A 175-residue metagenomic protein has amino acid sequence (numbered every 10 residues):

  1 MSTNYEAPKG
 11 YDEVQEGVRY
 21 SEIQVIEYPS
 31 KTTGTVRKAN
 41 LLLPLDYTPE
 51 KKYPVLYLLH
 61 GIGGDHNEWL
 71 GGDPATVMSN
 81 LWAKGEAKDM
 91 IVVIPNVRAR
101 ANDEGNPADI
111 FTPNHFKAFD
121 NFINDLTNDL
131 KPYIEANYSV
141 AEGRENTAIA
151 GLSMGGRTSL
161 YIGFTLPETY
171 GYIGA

Functional and structural regions predicted by a protein language model:
M1-A175: Non-catalytic cap/lid and distal C-terminal segments of serine-dependent acyl enzymes
